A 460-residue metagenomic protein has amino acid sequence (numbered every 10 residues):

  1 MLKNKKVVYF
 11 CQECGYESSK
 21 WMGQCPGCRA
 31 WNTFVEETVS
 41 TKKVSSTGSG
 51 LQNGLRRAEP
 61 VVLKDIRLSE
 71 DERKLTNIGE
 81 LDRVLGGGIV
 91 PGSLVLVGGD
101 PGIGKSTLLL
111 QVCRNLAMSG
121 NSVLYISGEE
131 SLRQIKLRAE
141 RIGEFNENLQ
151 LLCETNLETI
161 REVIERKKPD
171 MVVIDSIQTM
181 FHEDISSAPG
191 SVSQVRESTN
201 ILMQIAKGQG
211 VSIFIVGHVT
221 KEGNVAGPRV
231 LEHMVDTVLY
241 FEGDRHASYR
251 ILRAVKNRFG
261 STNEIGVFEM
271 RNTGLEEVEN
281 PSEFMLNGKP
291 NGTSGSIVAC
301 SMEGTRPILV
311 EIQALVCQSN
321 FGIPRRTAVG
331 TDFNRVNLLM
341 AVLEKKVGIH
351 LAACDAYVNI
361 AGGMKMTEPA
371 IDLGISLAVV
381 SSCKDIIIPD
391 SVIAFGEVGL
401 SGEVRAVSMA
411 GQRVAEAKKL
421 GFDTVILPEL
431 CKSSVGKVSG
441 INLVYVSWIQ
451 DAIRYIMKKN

Functional and structural regions predicted by a protein language model:
L2-E13, E17-R83, V90-G98, I103-L110 (+6 more regions): Peripheral, non-AAA+ core regions of ATP-driven protein-machinery
V123-S127: Conserved RecA-like ASCE P-loop NTPase motor core of nucleic-acid helicases/translocases
G128-Q134: Conserved Walker A/P-loop ATP-binding site and its immediately adjacent core in helicase/helicase-like ATPase domains
